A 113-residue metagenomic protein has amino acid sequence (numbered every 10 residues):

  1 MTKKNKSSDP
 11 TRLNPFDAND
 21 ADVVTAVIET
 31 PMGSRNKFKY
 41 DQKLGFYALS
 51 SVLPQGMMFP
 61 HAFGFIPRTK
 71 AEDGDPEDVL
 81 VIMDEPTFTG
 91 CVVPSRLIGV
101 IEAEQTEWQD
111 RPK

Functional and structural regions predicted by a protein language model:
T2-K113: Hydrophobic N-terminal alpha-helices or hydrophobic patches in metabolic proteins across all domains of life
